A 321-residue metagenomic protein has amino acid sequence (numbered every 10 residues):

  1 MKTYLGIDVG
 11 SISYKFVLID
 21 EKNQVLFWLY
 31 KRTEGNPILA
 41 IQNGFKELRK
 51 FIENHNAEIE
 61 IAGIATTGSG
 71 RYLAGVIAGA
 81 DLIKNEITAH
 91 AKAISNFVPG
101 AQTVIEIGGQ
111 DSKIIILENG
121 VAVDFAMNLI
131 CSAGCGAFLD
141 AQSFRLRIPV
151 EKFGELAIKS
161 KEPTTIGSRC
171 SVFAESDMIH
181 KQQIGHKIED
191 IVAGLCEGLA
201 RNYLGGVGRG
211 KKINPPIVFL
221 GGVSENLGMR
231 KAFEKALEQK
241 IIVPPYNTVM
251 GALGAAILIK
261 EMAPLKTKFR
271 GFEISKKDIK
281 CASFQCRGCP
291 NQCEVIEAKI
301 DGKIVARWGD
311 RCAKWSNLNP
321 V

Functional and structural regions predicted by a protein language model:
M1-Q24, A101-E118, E162, Q285-K299: Gly/Thr-rich phosphate-binding beta-strand-loop-beta motif of the actin/hexokinase/Hsp70
Y4-K46, D124-F125, L129-I130, R311-C312: Short glycine-rich, Thr/Ser-proximal phosphate-binding strand/loop in the N-terminal lobe of ATP-dependent enzymes
L29-T33, I52-I87, I116, V123-D124: Short beta-strand-loop/turn "lid" adjacent to the catalytic site in phosphate-handling enzymes
E34-I38, N119-E162, C170, E261 (+2 more regions): Glycine-rich phosphate-binding loop plus the immediately following alpha-helix
S69-G70, R209-A236, P244-G251: Glycine-rich phosphate-binding loops at beta-strand->alpha-helix junctions
K113, E261-V321: Acidic, glycine/GT-rich loop-and beta-edge segments that sit at the periphery of enzyme/chaperone cores
G136-D140, P245-F272: Glycine-rich phosphate-binding/hydrolytic loop that grips phosphoryl groups
A174-R209: Adenine-nucleotide phosphate-binding core of ATP-dependent small-molecule kinases
